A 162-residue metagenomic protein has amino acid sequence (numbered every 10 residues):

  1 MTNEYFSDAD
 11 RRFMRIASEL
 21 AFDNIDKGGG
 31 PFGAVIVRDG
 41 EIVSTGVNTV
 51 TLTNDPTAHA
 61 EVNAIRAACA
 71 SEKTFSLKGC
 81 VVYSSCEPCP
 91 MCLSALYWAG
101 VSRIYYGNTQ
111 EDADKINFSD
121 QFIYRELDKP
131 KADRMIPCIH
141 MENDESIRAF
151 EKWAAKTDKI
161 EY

Functional and structural regions predicted by a protein language model:
M1-N24, P88, A95-Y162: Zinc-dependent deaminase
A17, A21-N24, A34, S44 (+2 more regions): Small-residue (primarily alanine) positions within well-ordered alpha-helices, especially packing/interaction faces
K27-P31: Short, flexible loop/turn motifs enriched in small residues
F32-G40: Short beta-strand scaffold segments in enzyme catalytic cores
A34, K73-T74, D128-P130: Short secondary-structure boundary/capping segments
V43-V50: Short beta->alpha transition motifs characteristic of CBS
L52-D55: Conserved Nudix-box catalytic region and its N-terminal flanking loop in Nudix hydrolases and closely related
A58, V62-A99: Helix-adjacent hinge/juxtasegments
